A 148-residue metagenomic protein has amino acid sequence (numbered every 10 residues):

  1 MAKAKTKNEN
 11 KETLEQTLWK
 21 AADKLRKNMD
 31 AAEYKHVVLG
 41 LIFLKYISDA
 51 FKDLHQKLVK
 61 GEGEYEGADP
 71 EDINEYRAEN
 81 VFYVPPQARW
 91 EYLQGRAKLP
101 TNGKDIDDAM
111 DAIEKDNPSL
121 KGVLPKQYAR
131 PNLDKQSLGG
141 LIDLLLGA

Functional and structural regions predicted by a protein language model:
M1-A148: Non-catalytic, mostly N-terminal accessory regions of nucleic-acid modification and defense proteins
